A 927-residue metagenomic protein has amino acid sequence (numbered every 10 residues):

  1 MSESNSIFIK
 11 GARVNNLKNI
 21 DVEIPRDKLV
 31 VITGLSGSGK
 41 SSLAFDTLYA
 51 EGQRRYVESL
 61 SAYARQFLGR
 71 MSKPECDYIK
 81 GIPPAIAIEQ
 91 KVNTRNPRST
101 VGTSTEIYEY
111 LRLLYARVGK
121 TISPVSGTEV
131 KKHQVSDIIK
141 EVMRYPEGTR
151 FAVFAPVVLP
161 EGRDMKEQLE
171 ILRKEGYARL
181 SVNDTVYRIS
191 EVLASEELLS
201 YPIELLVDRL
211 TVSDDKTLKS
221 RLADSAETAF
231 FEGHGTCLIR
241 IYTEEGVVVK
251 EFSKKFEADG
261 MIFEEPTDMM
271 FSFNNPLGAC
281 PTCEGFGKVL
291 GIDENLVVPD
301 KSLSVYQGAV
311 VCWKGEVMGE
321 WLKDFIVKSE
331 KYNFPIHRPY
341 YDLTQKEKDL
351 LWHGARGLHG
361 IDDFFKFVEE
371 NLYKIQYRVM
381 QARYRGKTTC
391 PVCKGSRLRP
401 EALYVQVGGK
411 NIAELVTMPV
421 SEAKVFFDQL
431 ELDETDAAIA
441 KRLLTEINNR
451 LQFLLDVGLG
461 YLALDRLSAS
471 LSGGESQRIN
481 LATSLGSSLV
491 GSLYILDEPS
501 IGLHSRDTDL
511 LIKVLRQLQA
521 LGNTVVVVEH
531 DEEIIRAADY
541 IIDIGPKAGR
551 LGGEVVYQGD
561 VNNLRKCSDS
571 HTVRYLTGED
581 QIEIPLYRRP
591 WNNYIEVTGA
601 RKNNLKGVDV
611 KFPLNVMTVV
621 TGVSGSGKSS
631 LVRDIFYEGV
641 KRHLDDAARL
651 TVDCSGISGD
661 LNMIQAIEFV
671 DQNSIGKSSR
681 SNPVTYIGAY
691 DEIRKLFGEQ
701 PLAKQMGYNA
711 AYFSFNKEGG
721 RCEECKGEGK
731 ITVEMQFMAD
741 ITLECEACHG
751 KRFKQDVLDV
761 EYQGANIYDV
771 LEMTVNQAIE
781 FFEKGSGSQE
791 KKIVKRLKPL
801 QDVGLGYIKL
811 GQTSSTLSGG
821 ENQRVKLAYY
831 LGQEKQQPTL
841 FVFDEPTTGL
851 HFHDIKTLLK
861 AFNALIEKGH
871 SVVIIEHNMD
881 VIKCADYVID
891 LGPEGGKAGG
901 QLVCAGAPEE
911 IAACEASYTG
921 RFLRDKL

Functional and structural regions predicted by a protein language model:
M1-L927: Conserved phosphate-binding elements of NTP-dependent enzyme cores
